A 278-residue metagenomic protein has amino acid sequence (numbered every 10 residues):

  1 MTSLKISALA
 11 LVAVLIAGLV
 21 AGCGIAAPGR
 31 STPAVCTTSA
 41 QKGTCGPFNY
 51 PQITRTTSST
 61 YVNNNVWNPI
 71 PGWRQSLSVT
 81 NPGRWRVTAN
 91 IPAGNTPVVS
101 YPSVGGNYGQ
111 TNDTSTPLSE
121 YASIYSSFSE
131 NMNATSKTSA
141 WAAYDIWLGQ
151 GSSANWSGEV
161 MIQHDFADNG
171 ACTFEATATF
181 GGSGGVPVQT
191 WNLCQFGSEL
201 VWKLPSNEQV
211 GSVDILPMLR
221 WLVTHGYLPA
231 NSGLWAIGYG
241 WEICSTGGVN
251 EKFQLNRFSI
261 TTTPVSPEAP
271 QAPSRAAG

Functional and structural regions predicted by a protein language model:
M1-A10: Bacterial N-terminal signal peptides that target proteins for export
A10-V20: Bacterial N-terminal signal peptides
A26-C36: Short, low-complexity, disordered segments immediately C-terminal to signal peptides in bacterial exported proteins
V35-T88: Solvent-exposed N-terminal domain segments of exported/luminal and surface proteins
N95-T179: Extracellular-facing segments of soluble proteins and assemblies that are Gly/Ser/Thr-biased and enriched in aromatics
G149-P217: Short helix-loop boundary/capping segments
P205-G278: Long, compositionally biased interface segments
